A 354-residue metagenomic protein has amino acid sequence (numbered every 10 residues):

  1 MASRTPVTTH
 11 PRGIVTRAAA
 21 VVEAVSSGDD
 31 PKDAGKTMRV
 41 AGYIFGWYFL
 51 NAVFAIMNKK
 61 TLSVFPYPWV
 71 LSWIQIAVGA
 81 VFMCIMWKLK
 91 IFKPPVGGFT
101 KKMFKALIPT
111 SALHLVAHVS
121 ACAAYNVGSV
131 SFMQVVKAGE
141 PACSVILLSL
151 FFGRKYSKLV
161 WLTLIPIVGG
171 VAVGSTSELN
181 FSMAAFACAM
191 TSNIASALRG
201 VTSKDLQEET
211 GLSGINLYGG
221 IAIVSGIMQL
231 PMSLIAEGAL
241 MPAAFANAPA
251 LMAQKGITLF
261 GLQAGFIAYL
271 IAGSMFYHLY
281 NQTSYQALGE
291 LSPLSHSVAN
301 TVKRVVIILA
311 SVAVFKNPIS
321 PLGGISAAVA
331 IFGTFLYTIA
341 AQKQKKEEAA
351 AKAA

Functional and structural regions predicted by a protein language model:
A2-A354: Polytopic endomembrane small-metabolite transporters, centered on the Drug/Metabolite Transporter
